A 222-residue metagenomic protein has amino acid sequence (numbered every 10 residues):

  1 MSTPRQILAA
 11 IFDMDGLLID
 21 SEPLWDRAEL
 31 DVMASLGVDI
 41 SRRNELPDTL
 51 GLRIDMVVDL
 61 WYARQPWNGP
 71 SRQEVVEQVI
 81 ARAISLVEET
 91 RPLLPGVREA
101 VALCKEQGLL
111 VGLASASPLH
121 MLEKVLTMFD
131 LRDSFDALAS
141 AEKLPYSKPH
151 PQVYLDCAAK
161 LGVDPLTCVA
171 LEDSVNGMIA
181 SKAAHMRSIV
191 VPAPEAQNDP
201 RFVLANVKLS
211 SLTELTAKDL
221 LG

Functional and structural regions predicted by a protein language model:
M1-L8, A102-K105, P118-G222: Asp-based, Mg2+/Mn2+-dependent phosphohydrolase catalytic module
S2-E45: Active-site neighborhood of HAD-like aspartate-dependent phosphohydrolases
L17, S115-S117: Conserved phosphate-coupling serine/threonine residues in phosphotransfer and NTP-handling enzymes
D26, L30, I54-D59, V76 (+3 more regions): An amphipathic alpha-helix signature
R27, S35-P66: Alpha-helical substrate-recognition element adjacent to the catalytic core
V38-I40, W67, L131, G162-V163: Helix N-cap/coil-helix junction residues
T49, R53, P92-G96, S117 (+2 more regions): Short beta->alpha linker loops
L60-E99, Q107-L109: Metal-dependent phosphoesterase signature
